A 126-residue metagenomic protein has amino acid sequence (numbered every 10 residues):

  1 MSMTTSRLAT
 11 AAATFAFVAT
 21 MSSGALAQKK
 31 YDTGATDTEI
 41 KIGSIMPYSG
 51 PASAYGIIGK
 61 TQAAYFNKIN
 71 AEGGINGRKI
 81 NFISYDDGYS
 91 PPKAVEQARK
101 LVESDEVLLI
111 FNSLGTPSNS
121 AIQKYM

Functional and structural regions predicted by a protein language model:
M1-I40: Short, low-complexity disordered leader/linker segments with a strong preference for bacterial N-terminal type II
A11, G50-S53: A generic short-segment signal for beta-strand/edge and adjacent turn/coil regions
A16, N70-G73: Structural motif corresponding to the C-terminal cap of alpha-helices
V18-M21, N67, R99, E103: Charged, amphipathic alpha-helical interaction segments
Q28-Y31, E39, A54-K60, E72-M126: Beta-alpha junction/loop-to-helix N-cap segments that form part of ligand/metal-binding clefts
K41-G50: Acidic/histidine-rich, surface-exposed loop or edge segments in extracytoplasmic proteins
Q62-N70: Short, well-ordered amphipathic alpha-helices
